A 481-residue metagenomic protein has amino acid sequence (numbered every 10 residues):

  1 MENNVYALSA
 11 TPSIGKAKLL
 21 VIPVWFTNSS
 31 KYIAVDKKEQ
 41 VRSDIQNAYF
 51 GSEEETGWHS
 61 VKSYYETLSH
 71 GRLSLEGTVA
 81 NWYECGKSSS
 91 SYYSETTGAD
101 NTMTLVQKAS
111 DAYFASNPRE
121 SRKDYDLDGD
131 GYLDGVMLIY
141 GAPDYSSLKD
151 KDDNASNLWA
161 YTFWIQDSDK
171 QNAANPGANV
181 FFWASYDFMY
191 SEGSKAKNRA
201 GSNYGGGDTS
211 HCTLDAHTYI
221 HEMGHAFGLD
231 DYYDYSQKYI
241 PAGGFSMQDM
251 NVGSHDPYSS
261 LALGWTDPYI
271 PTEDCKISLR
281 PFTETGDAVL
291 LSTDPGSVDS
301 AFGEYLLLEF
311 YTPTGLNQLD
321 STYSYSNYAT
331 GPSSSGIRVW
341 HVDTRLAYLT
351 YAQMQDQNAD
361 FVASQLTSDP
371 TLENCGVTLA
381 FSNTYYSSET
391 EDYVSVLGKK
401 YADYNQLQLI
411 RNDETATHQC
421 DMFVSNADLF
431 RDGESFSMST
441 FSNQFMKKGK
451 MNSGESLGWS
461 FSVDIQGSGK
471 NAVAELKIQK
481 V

Functional and structural regions predicted by a protein language model:
M1-S52: N-terminal module-boundary/linker segments of secreted carbohydrate-active enzymes
M1-Y6, P12, Y113-E120, D208-S210 (+1 more regions): Short linear interaction motifs
Y6-A10, T56-V180, A184-S185: Active-site-proximal segments of metallohydrolase catalytic domains
A17-I22, D134-V136, D215-A216, S246 (+4 more regions): Residue-level detector of short, conserved catalytic/binding motifs and their immediate flanks
F26, D111-P118, G224-Y232: Sec-exported extracytoplasmic/periplasmic mature domains
V41, V61, T102-L105, A109 (+3 more regions): Stable alpha-helical elements in mature extracytoplasmic
L68, G135-M137, G141-Y328: Extracellular hydrolytic enzyme modules, especially secreted metalloproteases of the metzincin/thermolysin-like class
T285-V289, T293-V481: Extracellular low-complexity, Gly/Ser/Thr-rich intrinsically disordered linkers and protease-sensitive activation/hinge
